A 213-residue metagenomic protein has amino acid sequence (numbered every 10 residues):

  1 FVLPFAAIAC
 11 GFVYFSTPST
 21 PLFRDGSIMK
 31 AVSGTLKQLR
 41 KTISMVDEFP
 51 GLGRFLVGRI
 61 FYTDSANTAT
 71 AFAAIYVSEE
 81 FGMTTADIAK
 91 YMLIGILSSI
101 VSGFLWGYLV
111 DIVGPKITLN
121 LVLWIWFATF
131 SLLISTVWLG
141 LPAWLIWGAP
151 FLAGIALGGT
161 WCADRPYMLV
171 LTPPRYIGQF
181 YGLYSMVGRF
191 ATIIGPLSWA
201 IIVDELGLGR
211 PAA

Functional and structural regions predicted by a protein language model:
F1-P4, I201-A213: A membrane-interface helix-boundary motif in multi-pass transporters
S19-V57: Juxtamembrane intracellular "pre-TM" segments in multi-pass secondary transporters
A71-I88: Short amphipathic helix-loop junctions that connect adjacent transmembrane helices in Major Facilitator Superfamily/SLC
T85-A86, P174-Y184: Loop-to-transmembrane helix entry/capping segments in MFS-fold secondary transporters and related SLC/MFSD carriers
V101-P115, V203: Helix-to-loop junctions at the C-terminal end of transmembrane segments in multipass secondary transporters
I112-I125: Cytoplasmic membrane-interface "Motif A"-like loop-to-helix N-cap segments of 12-TM Major Facilitator Superfamily
W124-L141: C-terminal ends and interior cores of transmembrane alpha-helices in multi-pass membrane transporters/permeases
G159-P173: Intracellular juxtamembrane helix-capping segments at the cytosolic ends of symmetry-related transmembrane helices
